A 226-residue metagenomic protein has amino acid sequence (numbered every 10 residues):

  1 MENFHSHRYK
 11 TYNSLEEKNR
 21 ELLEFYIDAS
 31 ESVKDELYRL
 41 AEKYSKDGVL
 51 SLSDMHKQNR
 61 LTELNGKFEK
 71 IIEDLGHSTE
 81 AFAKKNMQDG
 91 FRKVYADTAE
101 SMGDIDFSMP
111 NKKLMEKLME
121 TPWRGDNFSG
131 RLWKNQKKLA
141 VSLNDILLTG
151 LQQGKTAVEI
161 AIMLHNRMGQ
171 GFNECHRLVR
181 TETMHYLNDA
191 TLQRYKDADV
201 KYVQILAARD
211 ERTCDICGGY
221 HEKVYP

Functional and structural regions predicted by a protein language model:
M1-H165: N-terminal leader/targeting and assembly helices and adjacent pre-domain segments
N166, Q170-P226: Acidic, glycine-rich two-metal-ion catalytic cores of nucleic acid-processing enzymes
